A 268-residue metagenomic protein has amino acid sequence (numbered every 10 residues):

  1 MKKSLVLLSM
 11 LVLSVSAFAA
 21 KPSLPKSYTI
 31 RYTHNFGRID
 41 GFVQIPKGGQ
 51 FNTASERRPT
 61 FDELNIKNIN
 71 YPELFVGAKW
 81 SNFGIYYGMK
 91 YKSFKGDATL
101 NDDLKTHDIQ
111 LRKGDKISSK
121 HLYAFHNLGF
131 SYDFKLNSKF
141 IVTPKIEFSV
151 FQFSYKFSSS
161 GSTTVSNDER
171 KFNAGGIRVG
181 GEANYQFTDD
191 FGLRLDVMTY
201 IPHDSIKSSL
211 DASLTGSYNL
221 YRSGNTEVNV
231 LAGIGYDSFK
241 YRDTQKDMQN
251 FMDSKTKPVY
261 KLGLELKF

Functional and structural regions predicted by a protein language model:
M1-T29: Cleavable N-terminal export/targeting peptides
A19-K92, K267: Short glycine/proline- and aromatic-enriched beta-strand/turn motifs that initiate or cap beta-hairpins
P25, W80-F83, K135-K139, Q186-D190 (+1 more regions): Outer-membrane beta-barrel channels and translocator barrels
K26-Y32, L74, F83-Y87, L128 (+6 more regions): Transmembrane beta-strands of outer-membrane beta-barrel proteins
H34-D40, W80-N82, M89-K95, F134 (+5 more regions): Transmembrane beta-strands of outer-membrane beta-barrel pores
D40-N70, Y91-F125, F151-N173, I201-S205 (+1 more regions): Extracellular/periplasm-exposed beta-strand and loop segments of Gram-negative cell-envelope proteins, dominated by
S138, Y200-D211: Solvent-exposed loop/turn segments connecting transmembrane beta-strands in outer-membrane beta-barrel proteins
L220, K255-F268: Outer-membrane beta-barrel "beta-signal"
